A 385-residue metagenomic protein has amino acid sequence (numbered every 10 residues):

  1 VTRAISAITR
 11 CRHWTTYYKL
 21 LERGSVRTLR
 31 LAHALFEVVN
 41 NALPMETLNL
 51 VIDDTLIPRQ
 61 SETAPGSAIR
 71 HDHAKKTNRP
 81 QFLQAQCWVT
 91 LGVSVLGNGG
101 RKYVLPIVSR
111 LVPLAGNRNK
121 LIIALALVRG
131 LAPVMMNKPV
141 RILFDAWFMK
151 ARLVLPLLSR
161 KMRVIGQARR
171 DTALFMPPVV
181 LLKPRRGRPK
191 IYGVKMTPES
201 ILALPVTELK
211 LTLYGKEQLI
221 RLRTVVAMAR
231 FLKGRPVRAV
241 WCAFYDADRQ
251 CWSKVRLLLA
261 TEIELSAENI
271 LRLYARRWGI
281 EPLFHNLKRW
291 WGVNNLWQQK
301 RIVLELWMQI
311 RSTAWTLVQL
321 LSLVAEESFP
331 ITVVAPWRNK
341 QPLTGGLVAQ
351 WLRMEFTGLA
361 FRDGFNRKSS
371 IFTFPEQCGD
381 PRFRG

Functional and structural regions predicted by a protein language model:
V1, L31-A34, R70-A74, W88-L91 (+4 more regions): Short amphipathic alpha-helical surface micro-motifs
V1-L29, L35: Gly/serine-rich nucleotide phosphate-binding loop at the start of the catalytic core of nucleotide/ADP-ribose-handling
S6-T9, N40, A275: Amphipathic alpha-helical interaction elements
T16-K19, R30-P44, L121-G130, P139: Hydrophobic, well-ordered secondary-structure segments that either form specific early membrane-associated helices used
E22-K102, V108-R110, V226-A229: Active-site-proximal, Lys/Arg-enriched surface segment that forms a nucleic-acid-binding/basic interface patch
E46, T63, N98-G385: Single, function-defining residue in the core of a domain
